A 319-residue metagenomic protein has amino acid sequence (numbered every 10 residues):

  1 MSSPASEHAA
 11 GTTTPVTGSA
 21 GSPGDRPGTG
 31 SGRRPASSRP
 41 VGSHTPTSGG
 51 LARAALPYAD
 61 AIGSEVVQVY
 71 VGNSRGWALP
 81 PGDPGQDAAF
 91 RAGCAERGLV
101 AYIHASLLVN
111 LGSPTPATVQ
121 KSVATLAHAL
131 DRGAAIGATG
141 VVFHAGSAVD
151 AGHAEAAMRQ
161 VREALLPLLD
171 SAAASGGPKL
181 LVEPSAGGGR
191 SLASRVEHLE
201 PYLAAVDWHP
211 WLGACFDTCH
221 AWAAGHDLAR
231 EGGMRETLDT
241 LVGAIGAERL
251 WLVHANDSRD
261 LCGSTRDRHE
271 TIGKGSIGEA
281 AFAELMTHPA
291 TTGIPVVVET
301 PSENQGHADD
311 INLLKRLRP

Functional and structural regions predicted by a protein language model:
M1-A105, V109-L130: N-terminal pre-domain/capping segments
H44-S48, G72-S74, S106-N110, G146-A148 (+4 more regions): Active-site beta-loop-alpha junctions enriched in small/polar residues
P57-G63, G82-Y102, H128-G137, L169-G176 (+3 more regions): Acidic (Asp/Glu)-rich catalytic clusters
A59, H104, S122, G133 (+5 more regions): Conserved, mostly hydrophobic/aromatic
E65-Y70, Y102-I103, G213-T218, A247-R259: Non-cysteine beta-strand/loop elements that form the S-adenosyl-L-methionine
A95-E96, L111-G213: Active-site acidic/histidine proton-transfer and metal-coordination neighborhood in alpha/beta enzyme cores
A117-L130, H153-L166, R195-A204, G233-D239 (+2 more regions): Short, electropositive alpha-helical surface patch
G152, L192-E200, W222-G293, P301: Gly/Pro-rich active-site loop or hairpin
